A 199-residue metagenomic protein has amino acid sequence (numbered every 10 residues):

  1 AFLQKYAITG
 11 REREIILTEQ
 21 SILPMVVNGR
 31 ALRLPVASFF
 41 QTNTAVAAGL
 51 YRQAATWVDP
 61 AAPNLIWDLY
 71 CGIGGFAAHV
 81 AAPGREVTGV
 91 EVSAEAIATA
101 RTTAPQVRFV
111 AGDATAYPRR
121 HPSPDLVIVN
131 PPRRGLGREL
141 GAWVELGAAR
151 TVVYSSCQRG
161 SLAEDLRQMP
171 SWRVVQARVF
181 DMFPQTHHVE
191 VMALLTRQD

Functional and structural regions predicted by a protein language model:
A1-D199: Rossmann-like S-adenosyl-L-methionine
